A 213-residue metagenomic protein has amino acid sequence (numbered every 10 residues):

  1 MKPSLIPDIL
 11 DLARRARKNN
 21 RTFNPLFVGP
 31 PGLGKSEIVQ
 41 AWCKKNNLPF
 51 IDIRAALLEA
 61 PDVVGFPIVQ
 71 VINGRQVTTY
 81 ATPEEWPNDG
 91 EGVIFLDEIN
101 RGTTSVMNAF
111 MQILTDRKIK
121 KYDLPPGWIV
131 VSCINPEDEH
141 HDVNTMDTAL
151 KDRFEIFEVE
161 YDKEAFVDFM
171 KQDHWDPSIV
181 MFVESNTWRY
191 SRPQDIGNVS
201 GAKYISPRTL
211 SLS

Functional and structural regions predicted by a protein language model:
M1-S213: C-terminal regulatory/interaction module of P-loop NTP-utilizing enzymes
